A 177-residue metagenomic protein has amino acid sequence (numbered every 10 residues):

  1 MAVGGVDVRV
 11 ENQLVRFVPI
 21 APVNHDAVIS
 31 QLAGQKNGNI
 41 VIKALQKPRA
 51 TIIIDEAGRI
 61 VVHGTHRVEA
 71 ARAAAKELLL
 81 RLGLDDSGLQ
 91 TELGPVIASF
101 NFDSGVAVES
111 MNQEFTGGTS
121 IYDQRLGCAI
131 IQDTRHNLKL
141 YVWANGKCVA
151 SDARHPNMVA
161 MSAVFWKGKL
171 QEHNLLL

Functional and structural regions predicted by a protein language model:
M1-Y141, N145-K147, A153-L177: Intrinsically disordered, low-complexity polar/charged tails and linkers
